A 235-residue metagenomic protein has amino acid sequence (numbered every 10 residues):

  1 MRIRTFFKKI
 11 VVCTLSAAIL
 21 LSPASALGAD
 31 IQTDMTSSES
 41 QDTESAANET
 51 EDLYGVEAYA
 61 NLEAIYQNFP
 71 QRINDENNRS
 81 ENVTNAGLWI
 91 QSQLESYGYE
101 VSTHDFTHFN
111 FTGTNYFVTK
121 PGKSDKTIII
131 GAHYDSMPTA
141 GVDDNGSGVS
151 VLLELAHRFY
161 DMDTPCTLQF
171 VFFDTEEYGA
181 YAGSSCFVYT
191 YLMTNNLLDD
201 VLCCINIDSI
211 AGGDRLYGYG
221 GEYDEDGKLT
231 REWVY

Functional and structural regions predicted by a protein language model:
R2-T14: Bacterial N-terminal signal peptides that target proteins for export
L15-L20, L94: Hydrophobic core
L21-E39: Sec-dependent signal peptide cleavage junction
T33-M35, E39-N82, D135: N-terminal capping segment at the start of a domain
M35, A64-K123: A non-catalytic alpha/beta surface segment that caps or lines the substrate-entry region of metallo-dependent hydrolase
E57-A64, E81-S96, V101, S147-E154 (+2 more regions): Extracytoplasmic/secreted proteins, especially bacterial periplasmic and envelope-associated proteins
N115-T119, I129-G131, T167-F172, N206: Soluble periplasmic/extracytoplasmic beta-strand elements of cell-envelope proteins
M137-Y235: Acidic/histidine-rich catalytic neighborhood of metal-dependent amide-processing enzymes
